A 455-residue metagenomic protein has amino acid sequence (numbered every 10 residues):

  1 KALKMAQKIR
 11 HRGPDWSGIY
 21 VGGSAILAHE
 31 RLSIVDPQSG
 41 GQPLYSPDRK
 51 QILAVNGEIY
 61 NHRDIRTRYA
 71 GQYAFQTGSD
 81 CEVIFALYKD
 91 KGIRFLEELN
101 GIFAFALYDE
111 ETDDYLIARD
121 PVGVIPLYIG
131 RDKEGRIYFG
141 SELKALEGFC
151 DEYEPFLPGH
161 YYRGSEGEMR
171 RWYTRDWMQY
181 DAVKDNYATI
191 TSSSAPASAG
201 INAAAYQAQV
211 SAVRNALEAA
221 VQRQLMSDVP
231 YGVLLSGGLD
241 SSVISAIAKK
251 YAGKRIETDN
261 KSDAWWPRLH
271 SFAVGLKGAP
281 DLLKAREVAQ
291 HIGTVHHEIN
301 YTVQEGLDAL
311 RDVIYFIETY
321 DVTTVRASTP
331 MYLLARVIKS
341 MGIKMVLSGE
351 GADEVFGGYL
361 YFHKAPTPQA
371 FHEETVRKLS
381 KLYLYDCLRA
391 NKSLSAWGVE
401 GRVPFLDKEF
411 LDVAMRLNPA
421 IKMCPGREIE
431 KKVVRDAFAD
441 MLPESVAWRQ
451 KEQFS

Functional and structural regions predicted by a protein language model:
K1-T319, S445: Cysteine-centered catalytic environments shared across enzyme families
Y73, I343-E374, S380-S455: Mid-to-C-terminal catalytic subdomains of enzymes that bind/position adenosyl phosphate moieties or nucleic-acid
C81-E82, G101, S211, N215 (+6 more regions): An alpha-helix initiation/capping motif
D113-D114, G342-K344: Secondary-structure transition into beta-strands, especially the periplasmic turns and strand N-termini that construct
A205-A208, L235, A273-K277, V322-V325 (+3 more regions): Short, contiguous acidic/charged loop-to-helix segments that flank catalytic cores in large enzymes
R214-R223, L333, K378-K392: Short, contiguous, well-ordered secondary-structure segments
R286, M331, A335: Short, conserved alpha-helix that lines the donor NDP-sugar binding/gating region of sugar-transfer enzymes
I338: Hydrophobic pocket-lining residues that define ligand/cofactor binding sites across diverse proteins
